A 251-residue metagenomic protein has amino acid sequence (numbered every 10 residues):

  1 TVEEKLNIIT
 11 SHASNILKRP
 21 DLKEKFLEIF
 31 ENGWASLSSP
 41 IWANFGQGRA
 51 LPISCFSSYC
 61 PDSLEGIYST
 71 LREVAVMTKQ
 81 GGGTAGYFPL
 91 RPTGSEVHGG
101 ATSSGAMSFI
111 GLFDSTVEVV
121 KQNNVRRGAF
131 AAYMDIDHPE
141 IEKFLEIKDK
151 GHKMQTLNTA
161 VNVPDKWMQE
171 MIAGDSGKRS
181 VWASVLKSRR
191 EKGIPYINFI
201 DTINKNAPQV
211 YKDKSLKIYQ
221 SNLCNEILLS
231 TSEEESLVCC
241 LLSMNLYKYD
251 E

Functional and structural regions predicted by a protein language model:
T1-E251: Extended catalytic cores of very large enzyme megasubunits
